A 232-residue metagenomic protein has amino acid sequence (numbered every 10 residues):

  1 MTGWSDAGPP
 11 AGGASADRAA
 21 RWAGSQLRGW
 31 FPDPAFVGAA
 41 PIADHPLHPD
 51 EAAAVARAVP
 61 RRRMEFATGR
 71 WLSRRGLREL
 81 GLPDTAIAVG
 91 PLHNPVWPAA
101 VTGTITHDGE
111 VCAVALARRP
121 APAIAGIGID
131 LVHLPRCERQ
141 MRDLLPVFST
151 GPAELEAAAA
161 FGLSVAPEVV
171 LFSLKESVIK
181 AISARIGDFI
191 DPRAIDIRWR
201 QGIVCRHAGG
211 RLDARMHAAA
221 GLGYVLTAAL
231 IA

Functional and structural regions predicted by a protein language model:
M1-A232: Core catalytic alpha/beta fold that binds nucleotide/phospho-ligands
